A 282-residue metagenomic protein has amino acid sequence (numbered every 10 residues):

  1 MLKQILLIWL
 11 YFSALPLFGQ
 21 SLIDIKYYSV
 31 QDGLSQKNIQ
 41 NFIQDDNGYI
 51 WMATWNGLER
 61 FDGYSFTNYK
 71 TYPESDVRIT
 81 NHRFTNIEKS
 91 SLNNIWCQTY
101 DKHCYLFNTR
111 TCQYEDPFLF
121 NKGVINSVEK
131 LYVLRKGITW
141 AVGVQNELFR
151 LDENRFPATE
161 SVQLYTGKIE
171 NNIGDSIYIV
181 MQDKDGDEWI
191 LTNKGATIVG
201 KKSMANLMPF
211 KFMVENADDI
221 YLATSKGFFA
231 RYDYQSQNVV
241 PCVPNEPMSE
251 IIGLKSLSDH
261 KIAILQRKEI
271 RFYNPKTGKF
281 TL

Functional and structural regions predicted by a protein language model:
M1-L282: Carboxylate-rich, polar loop motifs that coordinate divalent cations or form catalytic acidic clusters
